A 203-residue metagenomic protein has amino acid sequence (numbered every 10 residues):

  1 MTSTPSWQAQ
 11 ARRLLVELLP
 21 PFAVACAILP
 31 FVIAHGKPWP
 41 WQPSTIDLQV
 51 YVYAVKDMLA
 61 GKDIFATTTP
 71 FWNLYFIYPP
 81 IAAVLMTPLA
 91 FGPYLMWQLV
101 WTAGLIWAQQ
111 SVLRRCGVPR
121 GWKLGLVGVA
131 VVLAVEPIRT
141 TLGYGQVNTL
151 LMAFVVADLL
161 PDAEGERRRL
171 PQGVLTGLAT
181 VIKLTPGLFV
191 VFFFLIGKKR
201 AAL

Functional and structural regions predicted by a protein language model:
T2-S6, G187-L203: Perimembrane helix-loop-helix junctions
A9-W122, T140: TM-lumen/periplasm interface segments of multi-pass membrane proteins, especially the first transmembrane helix
V100-A108, T149-F154, A179-T185: Membrane-embedded alpha-helical segments of multi-pass membrane proteins, especially the transmembrane helices
R114-K123, E164-R167, F193-A201: Membrane-interface helix-boundary motifs at transmembrane edges
V127-L133, T176, T180: Short helix- or helix-capping micro-motifs that position conserved polar/aromatic residues at function-defining sites
T140-N148: Short acidic/glycine- and proline-prone juxtamembrane loop motifs at membrane-interface regions of multi-pass membrane
L150, V155-L170: Membrane-interface transmembrane helices that cradle and orient dolichyl/undecaprenyl
R169-F194: Membrane-interface alpha helices of multi-pass inner-membrane proteins
